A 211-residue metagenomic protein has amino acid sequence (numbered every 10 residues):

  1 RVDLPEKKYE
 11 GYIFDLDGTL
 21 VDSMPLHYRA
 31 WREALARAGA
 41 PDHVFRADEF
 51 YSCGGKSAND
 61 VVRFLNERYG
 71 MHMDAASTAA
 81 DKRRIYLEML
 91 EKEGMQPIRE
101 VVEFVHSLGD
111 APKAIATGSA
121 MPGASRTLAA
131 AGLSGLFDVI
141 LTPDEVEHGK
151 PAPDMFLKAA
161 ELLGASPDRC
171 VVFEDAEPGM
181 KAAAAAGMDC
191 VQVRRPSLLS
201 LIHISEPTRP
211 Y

Functional and structural regions predicted by a protein language model:
V2-D48: Active-site neighborhood of HAD-like aspartate-dependent phosphohydrolases
T19, L26, M121, P178 (+1 more regions): Conserved Rossmann-like nucleotide-cofactor binding loop
R37-Y69: Alpha-helical substrate-recognition element adjacent to the catalytic core
F64-E103: Metal-dependent phosphoesterase signature
E88-I115, M121, S125: Short, acidic loop-to-helix structural element flanking the phosphoryl-transfer center in phosphate-processing enzymes
Q96, A114, A120-V171, E177-K181 (+1 more regions): Substrate-recognition "cap/lid" segment bordering the active-site pocket of phosphatases
V102-E103, A176-A182, C190, R194-L201: Short glycine/proline-centered loop/turn elements that form peptide/ligand docking sites
I202-Y211: Single conserved hydrophobic/aromatic residue that forms the stacking wall/gate of nucleotide- or nucleobase-binding
